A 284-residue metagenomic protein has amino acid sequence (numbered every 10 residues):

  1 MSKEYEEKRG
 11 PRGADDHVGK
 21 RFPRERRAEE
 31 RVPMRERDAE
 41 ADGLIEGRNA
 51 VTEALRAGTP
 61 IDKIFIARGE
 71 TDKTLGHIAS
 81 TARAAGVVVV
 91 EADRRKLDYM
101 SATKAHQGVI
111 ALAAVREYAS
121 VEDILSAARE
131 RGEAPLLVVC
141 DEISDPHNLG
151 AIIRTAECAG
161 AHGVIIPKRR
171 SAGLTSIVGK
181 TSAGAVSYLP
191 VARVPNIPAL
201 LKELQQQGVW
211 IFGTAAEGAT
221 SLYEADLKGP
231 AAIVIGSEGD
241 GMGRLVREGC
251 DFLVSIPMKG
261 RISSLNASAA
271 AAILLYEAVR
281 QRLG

Functional and structural regions predicted by a protein language model:
M1-A127: N-terminal positively charged helical leader segments and presequences
G47, N148, S264-N266: Active-site helix-initiating loop/hinge in glycosyltransferases
T52, C158, S176-A185, R244-G284: Structured adenosyl-cofactor binding patch, chiefly the S-adenosyl-L-methionine
R56-P60, T71, G76, V87 (+1 more regions): RNA substrate-binding interface of SAM-dependent RNA methyltransferases
T81, H106-I110, K180-A185, K228-A232: Short, hinge-like loop/turn segments at secondary-structure boundaries
D93, A114, D141, P167-K168 (+5 more regions): Short beta->alpha connector loops at strand-helix junctions that form conserved, small/polar/Pro-enriched
F212-N266: Active-site/ligand-binding-proximal alpha/beta "capping" segment
